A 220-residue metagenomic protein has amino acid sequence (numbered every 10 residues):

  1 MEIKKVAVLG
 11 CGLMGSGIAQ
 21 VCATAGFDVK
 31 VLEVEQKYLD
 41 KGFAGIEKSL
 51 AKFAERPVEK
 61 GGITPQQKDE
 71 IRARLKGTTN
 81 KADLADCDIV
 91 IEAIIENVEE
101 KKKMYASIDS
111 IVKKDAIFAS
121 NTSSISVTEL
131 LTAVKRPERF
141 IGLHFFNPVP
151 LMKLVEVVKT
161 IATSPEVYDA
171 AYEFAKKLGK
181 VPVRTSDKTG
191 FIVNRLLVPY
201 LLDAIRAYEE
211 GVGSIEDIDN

Functional and structural regions predicted by a protein language model:
M1-K52, I111: NAD(P)+-binding Rossmann beta1-loop-alpha1 motif at the extreme N-terminus of oxidoreductases
L9, L32, T78, A93 (+3 more regions): Structural motif
A25-F27, R136, V157-K188, Y200-N220: Internal alpha-helical scaffold of NAD(P)-dependent oxidoreductase catalytic cores
K37-K41, K52-F118, S124-S126: Rossmann-like NAD(P)-binding element
K102-L154, K159-Y168, Y172: Rossmann-fold NAD(P)-binding glycine/threonine-rich loop
